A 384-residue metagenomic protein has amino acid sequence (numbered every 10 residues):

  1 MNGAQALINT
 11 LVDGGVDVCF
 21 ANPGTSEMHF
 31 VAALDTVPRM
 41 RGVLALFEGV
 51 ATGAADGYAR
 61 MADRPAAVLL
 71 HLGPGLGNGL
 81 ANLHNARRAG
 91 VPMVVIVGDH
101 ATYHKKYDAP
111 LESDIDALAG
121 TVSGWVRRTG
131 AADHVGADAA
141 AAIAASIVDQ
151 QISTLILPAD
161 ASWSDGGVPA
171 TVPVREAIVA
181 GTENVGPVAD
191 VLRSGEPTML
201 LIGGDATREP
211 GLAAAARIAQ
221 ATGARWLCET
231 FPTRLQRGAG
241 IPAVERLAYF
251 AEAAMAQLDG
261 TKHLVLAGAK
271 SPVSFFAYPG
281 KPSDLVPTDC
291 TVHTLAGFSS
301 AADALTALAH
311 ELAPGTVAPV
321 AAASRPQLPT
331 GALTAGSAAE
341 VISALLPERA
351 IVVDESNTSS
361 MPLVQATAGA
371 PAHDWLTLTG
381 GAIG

Functional and structural regions predicted by a protein language model:
M1-A318, L345-E348: N-terminal alpha/beta PP-like core and its mobile active-site loop of ThDP/TPP-dependent enzymes
A4-I8, V12-D17, N22-T25, F30-V37 (+1 more regions): Active-site diphosphate/adenylate-binding microenvironment
